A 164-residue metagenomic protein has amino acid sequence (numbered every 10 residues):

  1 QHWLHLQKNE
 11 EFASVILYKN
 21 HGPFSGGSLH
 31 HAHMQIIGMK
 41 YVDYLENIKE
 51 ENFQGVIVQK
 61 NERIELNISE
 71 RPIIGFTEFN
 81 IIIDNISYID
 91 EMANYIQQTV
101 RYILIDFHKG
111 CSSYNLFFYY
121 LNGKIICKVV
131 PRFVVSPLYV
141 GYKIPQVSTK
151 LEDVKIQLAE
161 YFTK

Functional and structural regions predicted by a protein language model:
Q1-K164: HIT superfamily nucleotide-processing domains
